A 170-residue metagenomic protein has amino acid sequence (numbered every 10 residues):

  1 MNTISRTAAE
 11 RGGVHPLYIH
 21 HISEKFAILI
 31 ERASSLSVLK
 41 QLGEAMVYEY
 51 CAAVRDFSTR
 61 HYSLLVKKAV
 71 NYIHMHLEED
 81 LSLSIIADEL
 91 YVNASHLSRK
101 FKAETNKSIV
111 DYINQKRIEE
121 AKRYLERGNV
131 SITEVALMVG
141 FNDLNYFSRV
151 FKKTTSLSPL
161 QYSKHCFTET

Functional and structural regions predicted by a protein language model:
N2-E79, D88-Y91, K107, K164-T170: Inter-domain helical "communication" segments and dimerization helices that couple sensory or membrane-embedded modules
M75, D80, S84, A103-N142 (+1 more regions): Terminal helix-turn-helix DNA-binding modules in bacterial transcription factors
E89, M138-V139, T154: Residues within the alpha-helical elements of helix-turn-helix
N93-A94, N142-D143: Short coil turns linking two alpha-helices in DNA-binding domains
H96-L97, F101, Y146-F147, F151: Short hydrophobic/aromatic patch on the recognition helix
R149-T170: …primarily DNA-binding HTH/wHTH and HhH modules…
